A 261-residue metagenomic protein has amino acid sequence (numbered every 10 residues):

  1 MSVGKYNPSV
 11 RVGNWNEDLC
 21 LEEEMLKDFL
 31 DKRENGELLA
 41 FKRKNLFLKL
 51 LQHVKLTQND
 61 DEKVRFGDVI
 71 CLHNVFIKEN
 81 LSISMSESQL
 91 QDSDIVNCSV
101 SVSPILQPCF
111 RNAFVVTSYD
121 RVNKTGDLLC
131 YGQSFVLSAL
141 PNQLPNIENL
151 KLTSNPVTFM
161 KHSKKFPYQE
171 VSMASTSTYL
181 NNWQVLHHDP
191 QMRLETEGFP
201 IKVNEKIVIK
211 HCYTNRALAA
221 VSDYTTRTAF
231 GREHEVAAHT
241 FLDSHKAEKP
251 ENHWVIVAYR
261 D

Functional and structural regions predicted by a protein language model:
M1-D261: Lectin-like carbohydrate-binding module/patch detector with strong preference for beta-trefoil
